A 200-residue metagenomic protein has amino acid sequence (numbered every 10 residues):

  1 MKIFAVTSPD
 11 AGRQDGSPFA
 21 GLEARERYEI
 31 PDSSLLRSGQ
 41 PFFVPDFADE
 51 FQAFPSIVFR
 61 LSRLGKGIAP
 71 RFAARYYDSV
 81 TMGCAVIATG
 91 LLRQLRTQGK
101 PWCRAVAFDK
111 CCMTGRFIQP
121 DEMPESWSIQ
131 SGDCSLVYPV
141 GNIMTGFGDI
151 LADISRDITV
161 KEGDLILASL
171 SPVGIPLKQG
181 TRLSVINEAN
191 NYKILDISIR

Functional and structural regions predicted by a protein language model:
M1-L165, P172-R200: Catalytic-core "active-site belt" of small-molecule-metabolizing enzymes, emphasizing His/Asp/Glu-rich regions
